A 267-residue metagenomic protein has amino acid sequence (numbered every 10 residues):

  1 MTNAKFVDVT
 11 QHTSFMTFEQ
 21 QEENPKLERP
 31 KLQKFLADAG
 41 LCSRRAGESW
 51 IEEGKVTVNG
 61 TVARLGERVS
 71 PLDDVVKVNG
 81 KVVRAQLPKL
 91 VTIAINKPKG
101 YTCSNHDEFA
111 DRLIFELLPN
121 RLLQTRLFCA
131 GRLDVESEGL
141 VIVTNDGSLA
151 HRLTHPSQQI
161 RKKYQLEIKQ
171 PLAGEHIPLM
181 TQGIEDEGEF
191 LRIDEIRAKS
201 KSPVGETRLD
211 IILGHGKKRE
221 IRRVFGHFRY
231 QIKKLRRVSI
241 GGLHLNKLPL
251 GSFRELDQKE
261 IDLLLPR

Functional and structural regions predicted by a protein language model:
N3, V9, F15-R267: Basic, flexible Lys/Arg- and Gly-enriched helix-loop patches that mediate nucleic-acid binding at interfaces with rRNA
